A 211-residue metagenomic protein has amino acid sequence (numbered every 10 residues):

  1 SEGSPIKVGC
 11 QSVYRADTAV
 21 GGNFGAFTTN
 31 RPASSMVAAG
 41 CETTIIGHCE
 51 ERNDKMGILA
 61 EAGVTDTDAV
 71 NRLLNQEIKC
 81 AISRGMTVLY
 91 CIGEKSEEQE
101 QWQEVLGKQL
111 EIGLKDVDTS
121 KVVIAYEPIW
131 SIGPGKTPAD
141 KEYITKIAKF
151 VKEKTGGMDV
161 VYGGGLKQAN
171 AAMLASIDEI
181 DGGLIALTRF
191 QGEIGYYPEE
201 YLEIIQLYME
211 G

Functional and structural regions predicted by a protein language model:
I6-S12, T44-I46, V88-Y90, V122-Y126 (+2 more regions): Hydrophobic faces of well-ordered beta-strands that scaffold small-molecule active sites in alpha/beta enzyme cores
C10-R72: Glycine/small-residue-rich loop that forms an oxyanion/phosphate-binding "nest" at active or ligand-binding sites
S12-V13, G25-T28, Y162-Q168, L187-T188: Glycine-rich beta-to-alpha transition loops that act as phosphate-gripper elements at the mouths of alpha/beta enzyme
M36, E127, L174, A186: Conserved, mostly hydrophobic/aromatic
I45-D54, E94, P134-K136, D178-Y201: Glycine-rich phosphate-binding active-site loops on the catalytic face of alpha/beta enzymes
E50-K136: Conserved anion-binding
A60-G63, T67, R189-G211: C-terminal helical cap(s) of enzyme catalytic domains, especially alpha/beta-barrels
G165-I180: Catalytic cores of alpha/beta
